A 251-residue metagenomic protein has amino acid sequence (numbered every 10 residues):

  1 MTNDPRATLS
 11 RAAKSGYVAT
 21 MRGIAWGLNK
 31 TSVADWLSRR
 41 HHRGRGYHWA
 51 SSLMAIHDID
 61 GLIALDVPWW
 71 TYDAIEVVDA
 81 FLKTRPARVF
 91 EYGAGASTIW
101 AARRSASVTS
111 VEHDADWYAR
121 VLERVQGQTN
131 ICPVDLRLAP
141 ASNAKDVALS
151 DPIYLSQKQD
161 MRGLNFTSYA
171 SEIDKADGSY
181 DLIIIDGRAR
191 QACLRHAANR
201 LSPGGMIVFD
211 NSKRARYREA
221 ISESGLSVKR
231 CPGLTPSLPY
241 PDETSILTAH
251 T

Functional and structural regions predicted by a protein language model:
M1-D66: Membrane-proximal basic amphipathic "stem/tether" segments
R45-R85, Y154-R162, T167: Class I SAM-dependent methyltransferase Rossmann-like catalytic core, especially the SAM/SAH-binding loop
P68, A87, E91, I183-G187: Short, charged/polar micro-motifs that form catalytic or ligand-binding hotspots
Y72-D146: SAM cofactor-binding core of SAM-dependent methyltransferases, primarily the Rossmann-like beta-alpha-beta module
I75-V78, G95-S97, T167-I173, A192-H196 (+1 more regions): A generic local structural motif
L122-D177: S-adenosyl-L-methionine
I173-D177, L182, G187-T251: C-terminal substrate-binding/active-site "lid" region of AdoMet-derived donor-dependent transferases
